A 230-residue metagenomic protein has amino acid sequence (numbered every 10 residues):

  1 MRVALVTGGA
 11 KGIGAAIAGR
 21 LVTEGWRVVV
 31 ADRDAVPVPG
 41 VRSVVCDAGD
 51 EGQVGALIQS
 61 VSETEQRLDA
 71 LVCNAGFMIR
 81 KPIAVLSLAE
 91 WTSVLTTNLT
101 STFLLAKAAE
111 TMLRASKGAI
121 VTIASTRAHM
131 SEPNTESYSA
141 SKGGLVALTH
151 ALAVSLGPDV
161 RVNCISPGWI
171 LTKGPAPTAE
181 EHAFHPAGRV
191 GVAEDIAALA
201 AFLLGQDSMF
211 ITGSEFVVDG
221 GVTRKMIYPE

Functional and structural regions predicted by a protein language model:
N74-I79, G221: Conserved NAD(P)H cofactor-binding loop of Rossmann-fold oxidoreductase domains
P82-I83, E90-T92, E181: Substrate-binding pocket helix/loop in short-chain dehydrogenase/reductase
A106, S141, T149: Active-site helix of classical SDR
T111, A153-P158, M209: Alpha-helical segment proximal to the catalytic Tyr-Lys
S125: Residue(s) in the substrate-gating loop at a strand-loop-helix junction that position the organic substrate next
M130, T212-E230: Short C-terminal tail/terminal secondary-structure segment of NAD(P)H-dependent dehydrogenase/reductase domains
H185-I196: A conserved structural motif in NAD(P)-dependent oxidoreductases
